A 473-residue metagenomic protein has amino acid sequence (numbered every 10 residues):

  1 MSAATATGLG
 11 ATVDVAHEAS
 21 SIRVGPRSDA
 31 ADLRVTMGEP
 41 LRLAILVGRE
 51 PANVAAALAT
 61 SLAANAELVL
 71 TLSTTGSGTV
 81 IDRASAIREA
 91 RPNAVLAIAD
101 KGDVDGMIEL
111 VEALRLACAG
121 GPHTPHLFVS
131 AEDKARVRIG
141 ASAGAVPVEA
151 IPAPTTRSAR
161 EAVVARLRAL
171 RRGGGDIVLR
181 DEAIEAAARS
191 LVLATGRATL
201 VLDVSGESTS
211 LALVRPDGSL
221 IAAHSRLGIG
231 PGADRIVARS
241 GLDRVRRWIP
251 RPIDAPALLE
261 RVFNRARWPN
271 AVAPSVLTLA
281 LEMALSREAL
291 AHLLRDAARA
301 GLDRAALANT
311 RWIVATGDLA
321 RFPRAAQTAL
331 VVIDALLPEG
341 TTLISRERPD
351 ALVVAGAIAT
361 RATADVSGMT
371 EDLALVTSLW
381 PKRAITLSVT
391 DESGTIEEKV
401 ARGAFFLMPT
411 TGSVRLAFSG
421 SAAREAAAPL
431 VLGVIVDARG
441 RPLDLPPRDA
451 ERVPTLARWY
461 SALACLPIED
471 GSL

Functional and structural regions predicted by a protein language model:
M1-G25, L41-L46, A84-D103, L191-G218: Gly/Thr-rich phosphate-binding beta-strand-loop-beta motif of the actin/hexokinase/Hsp70
M1-R49, N53-R83, L220-R226, G230 (+2 more regions): Early-domain small/polar-rich strand-loop-helix modules and first-structured segments of the mature chain
S2-G10, A30-G38, L72-A90, A169-T199 (+2 more regions): Conserved phosphate-binding catalytic cores of ATP/NTP-utilizing and phosphoryl-transfer enzymes
H17, H123-H126, H224, H292: Histidine (H) residue identity feature
V24-R171: N-terminal phosphate-binding loop and flanking beta/alpha elements of the actin-like ATPase fold
A97-D100, P125-E132, S205-E207, T310-L319: Glycine-rich beta-strand-to-loop/alpha-helix junction loops that act as flexible
D176-V201, T209-L473: Helical "lid/coupling" subdomains associated with nucleotide-phosphate turnover
